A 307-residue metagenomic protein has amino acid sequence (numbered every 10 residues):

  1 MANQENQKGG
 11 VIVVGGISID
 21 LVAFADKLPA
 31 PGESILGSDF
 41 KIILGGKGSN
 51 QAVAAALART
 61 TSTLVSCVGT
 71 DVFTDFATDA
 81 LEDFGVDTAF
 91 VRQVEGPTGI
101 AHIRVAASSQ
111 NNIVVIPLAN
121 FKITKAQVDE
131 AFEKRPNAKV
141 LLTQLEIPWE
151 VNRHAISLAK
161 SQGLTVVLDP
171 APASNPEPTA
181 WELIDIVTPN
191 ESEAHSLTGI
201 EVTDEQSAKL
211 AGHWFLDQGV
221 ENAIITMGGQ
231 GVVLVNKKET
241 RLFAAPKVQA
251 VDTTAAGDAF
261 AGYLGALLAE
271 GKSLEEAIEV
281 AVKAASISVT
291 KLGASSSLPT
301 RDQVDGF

Functional and structural regions predicted by a protein language model:
M1-C67, V72-F76, A250-V251: Glycine-rich phosphate/adenosyl-contacting loop at the front of the ribokinase-like
M1-V13, S174-N175, T179-A180, E205-F307: Conserved phosphate-binding/catalytic region of the ribokinase-like
A2-I17, T63, C67, T78-Q93 (+2 more regions): Ribokinase/PfkB-type carbohydrate-kinase core domain
V22, V114, L197-G199, S288 (+1 more regions): Residues that scaffold the ATP/ADP-binding catalytic core of kinase and kinase-like folds
L28-G37, T188-N190, R241-A245: Short glycine/proline- and charge-enriched loop/turn segments that cap or connect secondary-structure elements
Q51, Q144-E146, S295: Glutamine-centric residue-chemistry signal
A55, N190, G257: Short, conserved phosphate/pyrophosphate- and ester-handling motifs at nucleotide-, phospho-/glycolipid
